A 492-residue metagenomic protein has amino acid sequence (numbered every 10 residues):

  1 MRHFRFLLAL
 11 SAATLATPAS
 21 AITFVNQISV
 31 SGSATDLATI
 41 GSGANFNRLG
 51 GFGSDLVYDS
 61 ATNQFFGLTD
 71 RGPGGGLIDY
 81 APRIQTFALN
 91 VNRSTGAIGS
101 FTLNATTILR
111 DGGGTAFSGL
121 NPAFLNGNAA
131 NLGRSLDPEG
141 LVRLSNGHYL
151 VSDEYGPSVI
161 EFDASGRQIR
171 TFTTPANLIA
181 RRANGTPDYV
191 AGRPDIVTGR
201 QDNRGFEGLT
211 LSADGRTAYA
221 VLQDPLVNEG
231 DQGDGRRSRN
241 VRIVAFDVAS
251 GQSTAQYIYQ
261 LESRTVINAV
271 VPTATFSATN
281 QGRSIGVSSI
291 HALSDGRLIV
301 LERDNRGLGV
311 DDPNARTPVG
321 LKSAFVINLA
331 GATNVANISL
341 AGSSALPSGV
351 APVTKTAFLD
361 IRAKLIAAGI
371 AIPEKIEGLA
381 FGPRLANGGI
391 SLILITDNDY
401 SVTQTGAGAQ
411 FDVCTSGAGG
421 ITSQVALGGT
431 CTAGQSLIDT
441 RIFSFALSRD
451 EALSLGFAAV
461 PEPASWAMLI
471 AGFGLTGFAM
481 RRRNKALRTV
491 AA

Functional and structural regions predicted by a protein language model:
M1-L7: Bacterial N-terminal signal peptides that target proteins for export
A16-P18: N-terminal signal peptide c-region/cleavage motif recognized by signal peptidases
A21-A458: Sequence/structural signature of beta-propeller domains
E462-R481: A short, hydrophobic C-terminal helix/tail in secreted or cell-surface proteins
G477-A492: C-terminal membrane-anchoring or membrane-association module
